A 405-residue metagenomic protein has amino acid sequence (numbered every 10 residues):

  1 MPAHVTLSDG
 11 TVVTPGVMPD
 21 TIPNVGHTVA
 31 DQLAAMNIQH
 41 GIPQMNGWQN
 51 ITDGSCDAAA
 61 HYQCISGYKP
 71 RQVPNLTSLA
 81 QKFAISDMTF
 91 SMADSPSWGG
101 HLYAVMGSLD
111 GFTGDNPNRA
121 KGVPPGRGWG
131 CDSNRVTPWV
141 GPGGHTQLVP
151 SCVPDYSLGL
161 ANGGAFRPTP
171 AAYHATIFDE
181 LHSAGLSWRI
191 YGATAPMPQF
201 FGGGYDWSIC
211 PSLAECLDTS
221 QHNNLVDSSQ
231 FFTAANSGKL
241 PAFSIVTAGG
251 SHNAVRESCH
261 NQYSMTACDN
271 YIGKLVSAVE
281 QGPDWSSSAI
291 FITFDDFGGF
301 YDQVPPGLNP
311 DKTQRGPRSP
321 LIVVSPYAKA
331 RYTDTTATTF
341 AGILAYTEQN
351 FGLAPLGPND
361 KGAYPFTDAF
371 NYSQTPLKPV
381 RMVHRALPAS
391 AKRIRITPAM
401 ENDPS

Functional and structural regions predicted by a protein language model:
M1-S405: N-terminal pro-sequences and low-complexity stem/linker regions of secreted or lumenal proteins
